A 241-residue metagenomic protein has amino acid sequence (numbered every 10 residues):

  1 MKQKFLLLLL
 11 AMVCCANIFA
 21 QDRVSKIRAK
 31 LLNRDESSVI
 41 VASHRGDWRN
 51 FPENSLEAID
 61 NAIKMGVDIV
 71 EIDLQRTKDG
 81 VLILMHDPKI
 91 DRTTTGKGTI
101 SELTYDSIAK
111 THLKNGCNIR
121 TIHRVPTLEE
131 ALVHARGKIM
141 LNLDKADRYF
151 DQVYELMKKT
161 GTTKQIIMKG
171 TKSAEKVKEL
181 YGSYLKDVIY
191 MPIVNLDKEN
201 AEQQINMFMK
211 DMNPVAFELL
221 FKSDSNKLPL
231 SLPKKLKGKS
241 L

Functional and structural regions predicted by a protein language model:
M1-V24: Bacterial Sec-dependent N-terminal signal peptides
A20-L241: Phosphate-group recognition and catalysis centered on beta-loop-alpha active-site segments
